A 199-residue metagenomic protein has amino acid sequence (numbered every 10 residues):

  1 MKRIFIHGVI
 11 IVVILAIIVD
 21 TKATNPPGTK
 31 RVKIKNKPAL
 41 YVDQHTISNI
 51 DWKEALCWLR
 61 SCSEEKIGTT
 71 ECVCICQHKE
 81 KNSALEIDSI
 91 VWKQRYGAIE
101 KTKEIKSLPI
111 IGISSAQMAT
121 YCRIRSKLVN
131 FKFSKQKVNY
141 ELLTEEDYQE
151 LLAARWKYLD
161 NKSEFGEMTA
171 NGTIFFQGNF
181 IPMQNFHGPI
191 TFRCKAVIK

Functional and structural regions predicted by a protein language model:
M1-P26: Bacterial Sec-dependent N-terminal signal peptides
T21-P27, N36, I47, D51 (+3 more regions): Disulfide-stabilized, aromatic/cysteine-rich ligand-recognition loop
T24-N36, A84-E86, K101-E104, S134-K135 (+2 more regions): Extracellular/periplasmic catalytic domains that process cell-envelope and extracellular macromolecules
P38-D43, G166-M168: Short hydrophobic-aromatic micro-motifs
L40-L152: Active-site microenvironments of metalloenzymes and redox enzymes
E146-T173: An exposed tryptophan-centered "aromatic clamp" motif
